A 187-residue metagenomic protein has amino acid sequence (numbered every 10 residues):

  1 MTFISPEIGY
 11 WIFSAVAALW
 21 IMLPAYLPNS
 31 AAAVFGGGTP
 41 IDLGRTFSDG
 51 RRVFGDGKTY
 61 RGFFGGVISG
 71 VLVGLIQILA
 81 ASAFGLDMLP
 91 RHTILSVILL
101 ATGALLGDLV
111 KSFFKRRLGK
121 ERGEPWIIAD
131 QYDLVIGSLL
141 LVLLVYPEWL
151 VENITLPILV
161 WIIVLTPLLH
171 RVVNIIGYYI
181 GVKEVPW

Functional and structural regions predicted by a protein language model:
T2-G74, I78-S82, L86-L141, E152-W187: Interhelical loop and helix-boundary elements at the membrane-water interface of polytopic inner-membrane proteins
